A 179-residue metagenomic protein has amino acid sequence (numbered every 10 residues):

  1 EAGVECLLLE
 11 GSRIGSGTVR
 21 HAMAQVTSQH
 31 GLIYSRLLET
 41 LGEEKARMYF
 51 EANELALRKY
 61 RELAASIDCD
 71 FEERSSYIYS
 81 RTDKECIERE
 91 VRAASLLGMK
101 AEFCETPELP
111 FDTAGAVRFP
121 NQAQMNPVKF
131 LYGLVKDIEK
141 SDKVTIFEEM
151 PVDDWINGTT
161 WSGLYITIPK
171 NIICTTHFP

Functional and structural regions predicted by a protein language model:
A2-H21: Glycine-rich FAD pyrophosphate-binding loop
V4, M99, V144: Short phosphate-binding/catalytic loops that engage adenosine nucleotides
C6, A101, I172: Hydrophobic anchor at the start of a short beta-strand that flanks the dinucleotide cofactor-binding loop
L7, Y77-I78, T145: A structural signal for isolated positions on well-ordered beta-strands in alpha/beta enzyme cores
G17, H21-A52: Glycine-rich active-site loop/strand segments that organize a redox cofactor
L32-E39, R61-G133, S141: Flavin (FAD/FMN) cofactor-binding and adjacent substrate-gating region of FAD-dependent oxidoreductase domains
R92-S95, A116-N171, T175: Helical element adjacent to the flavin cofactor pocket in flavoenzyme catalytic cores
F178-P179: Short glycine-rich anion-binding loops that position phosphate/pyrophosphate groups of nucleotides and phosphorylated
